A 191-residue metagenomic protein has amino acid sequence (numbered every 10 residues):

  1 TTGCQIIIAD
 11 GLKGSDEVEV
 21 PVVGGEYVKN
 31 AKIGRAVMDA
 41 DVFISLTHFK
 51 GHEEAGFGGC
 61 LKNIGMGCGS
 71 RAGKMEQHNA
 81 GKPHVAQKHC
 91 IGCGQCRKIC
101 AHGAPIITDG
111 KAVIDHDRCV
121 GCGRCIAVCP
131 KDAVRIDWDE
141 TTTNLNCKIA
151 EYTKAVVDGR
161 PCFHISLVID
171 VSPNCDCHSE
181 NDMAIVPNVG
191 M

Functional and structural regions predicted by a protein language model:
T1-M191: Extended, low-polarity segments enriched in aliphatic/aromatic residues
